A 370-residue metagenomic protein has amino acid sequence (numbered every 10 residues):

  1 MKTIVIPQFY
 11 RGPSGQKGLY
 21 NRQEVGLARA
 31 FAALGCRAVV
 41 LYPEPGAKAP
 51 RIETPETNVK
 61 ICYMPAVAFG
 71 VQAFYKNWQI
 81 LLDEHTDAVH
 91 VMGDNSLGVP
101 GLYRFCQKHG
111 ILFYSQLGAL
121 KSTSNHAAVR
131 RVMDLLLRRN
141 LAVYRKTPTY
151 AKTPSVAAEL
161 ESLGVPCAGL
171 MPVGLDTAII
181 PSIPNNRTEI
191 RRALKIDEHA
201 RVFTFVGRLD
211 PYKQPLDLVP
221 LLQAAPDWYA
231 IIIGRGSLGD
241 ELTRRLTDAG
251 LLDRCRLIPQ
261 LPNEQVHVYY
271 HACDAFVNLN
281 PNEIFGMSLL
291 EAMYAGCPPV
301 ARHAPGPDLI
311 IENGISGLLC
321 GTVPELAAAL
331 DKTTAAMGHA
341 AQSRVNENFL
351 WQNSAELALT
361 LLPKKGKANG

Functional and structural regions predicted by a protein language model:
M1-K48, E84, Q223: N-terminal subdomain of nucleotide-sugar transferases
L19, K121-A142: Nucleotide-sugar donor phosphate/pyrophosphate-binding loop at the beta->alpha transition of glycosyltransferases
R130, L137-R187: Donor nucleotide-sugar binding/catalytic pocket of nucleotide-sugar-dependent glycosyltransferases
D197-K213, V219-A225: Conserved donor-binding/catalytic core segment of Leloir-type glycosyltransferases
T243-L261: Nucleotide-activated donor-binding/catalytic signature segment of Leloir-type glycosyltransferases, i.e., the conserved
Q260-L261, V268-C273: Short alpha-helical donor nucleotide-sugar binding micro-motif in glycosyltransferases
P281: Aromatic "clamp/platform" in nucleotide-sugar-dependent glycosyltransferases that forms part of the donor/acceptor
P298-A301: Short hydrophobic beta-strand element within catalytic cores of glycosyltransferases and related nucleotide-activated
